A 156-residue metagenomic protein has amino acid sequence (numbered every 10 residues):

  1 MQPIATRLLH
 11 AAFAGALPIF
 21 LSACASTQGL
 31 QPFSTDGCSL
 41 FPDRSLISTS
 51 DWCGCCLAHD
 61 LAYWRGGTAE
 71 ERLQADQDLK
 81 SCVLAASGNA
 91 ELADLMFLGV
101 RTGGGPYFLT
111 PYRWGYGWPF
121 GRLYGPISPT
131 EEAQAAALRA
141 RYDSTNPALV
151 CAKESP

Functional and structural regions predicted by a protein language model:
Q2-F13: Bacterial N-terminal signal peptides that target proteins for export
Q2-I4, F20, A62: Short intrinsically disordered, low-complexity coil segments enriched in acidic
A11-S22: Bacterial N-terminal signal peptides
C24-P156: Extended terminal accessory/targeting regions
